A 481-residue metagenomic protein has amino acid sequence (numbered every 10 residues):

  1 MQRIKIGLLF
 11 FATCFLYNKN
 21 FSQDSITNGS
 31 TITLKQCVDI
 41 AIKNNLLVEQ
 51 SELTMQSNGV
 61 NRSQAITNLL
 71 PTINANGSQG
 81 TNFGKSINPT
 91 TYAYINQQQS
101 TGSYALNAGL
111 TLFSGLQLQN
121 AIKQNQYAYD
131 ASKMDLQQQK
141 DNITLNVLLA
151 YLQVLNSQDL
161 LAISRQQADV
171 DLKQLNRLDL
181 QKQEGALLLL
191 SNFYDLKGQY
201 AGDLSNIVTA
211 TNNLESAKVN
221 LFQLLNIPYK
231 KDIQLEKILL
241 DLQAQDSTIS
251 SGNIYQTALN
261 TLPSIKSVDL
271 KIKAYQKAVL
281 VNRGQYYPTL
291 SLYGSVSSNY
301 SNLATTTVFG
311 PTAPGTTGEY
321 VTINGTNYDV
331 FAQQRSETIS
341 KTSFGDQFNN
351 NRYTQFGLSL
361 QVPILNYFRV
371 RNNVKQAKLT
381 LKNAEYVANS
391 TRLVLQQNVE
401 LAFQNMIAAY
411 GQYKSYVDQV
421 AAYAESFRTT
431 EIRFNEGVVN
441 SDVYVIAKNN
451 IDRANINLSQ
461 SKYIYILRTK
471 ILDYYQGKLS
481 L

Functional and structural regions predicted by a protein language model:
M1-I40, V208-Q256, T306-G310, T317 (+2 more regions): Terminal intrinsically disordered/low-complexity segments used for targeting and assembly
Q23-N74, S78, G84, L188-L190 (+5 more regions): Bacterial Sec-pathway N-terminal export signals of envelope proteins
D24-L149, L290, V321-N324, D329-F331 (+2 more regions): Short flexible linkers and secondary-structure junctions
D24-S30, N76-L110, I238-D246, Y293-V362: Small/polar, glycine/serine/threonine/aspartate-rich low-complexity segments that form flexible
E49-L53, I66, L112-K140, S191 (+4 more regions): Sec/SRP-type N-terminal targeting helices
T67, N176, S205-I227, Y413 (+1 more regions): Short segments within alpha-helical structural elements
A105-N107, Y151, Y255, G357-S359 (+1 more regions): Membrane-embedded beta-strand positions in outer-membrane beta-barrel channels/transporters
N142-N260, N405, A409, I451: Periplasmic alpha-helical coiled-coil/stalk elements that build and connect Gram-negative outer-membrane
